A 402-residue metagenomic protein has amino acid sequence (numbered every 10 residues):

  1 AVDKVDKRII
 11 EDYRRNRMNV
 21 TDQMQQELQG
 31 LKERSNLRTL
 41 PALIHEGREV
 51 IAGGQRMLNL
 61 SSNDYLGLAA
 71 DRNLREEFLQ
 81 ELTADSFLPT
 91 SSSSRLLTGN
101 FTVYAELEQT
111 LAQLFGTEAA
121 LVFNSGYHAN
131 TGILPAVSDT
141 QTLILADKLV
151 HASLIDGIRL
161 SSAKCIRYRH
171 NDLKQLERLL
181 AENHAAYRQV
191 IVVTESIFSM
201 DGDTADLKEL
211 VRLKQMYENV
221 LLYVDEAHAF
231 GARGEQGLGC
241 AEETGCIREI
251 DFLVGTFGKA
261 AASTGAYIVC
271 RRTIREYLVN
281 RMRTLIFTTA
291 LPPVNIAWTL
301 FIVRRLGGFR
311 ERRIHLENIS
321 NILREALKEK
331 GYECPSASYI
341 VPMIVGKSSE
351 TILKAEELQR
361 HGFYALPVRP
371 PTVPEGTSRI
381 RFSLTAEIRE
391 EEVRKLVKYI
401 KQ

Functional and structural regions predicted by a protein language model:
R15-N16, R72, E76-Q80, Q113 (+2 more regions): PLP-dependent enzyme catalytic core of the Aspartate aminotransferase-like
Q23-Q26, G30-P89, V220: N-terminal "arm"/small-domain region of PLP-dependent enzymes with the aminotransferase-like
E76-S125: Conserved N-terminal alpha-helix of the aminotransferase class I/II PLP-enzyme fold
I133-A152: Conserved PLP-anchoring active-site segment centered on the Schiff-base-forming lysine
I166, H170-V224: Active-site phosphate-binding strand-loop segment of PLP-dependent enzymes
Q236, E242-Y277: Active-site PLP attachment segment
A290-F309, I319, K328: Structural motif of enzymes handling amino- and sulfur-group chemistry
I314-N321, E325-G362, T377, L384-A386: Conserved PLP-binding catalytic core of the aspartate aminotransferase-like
